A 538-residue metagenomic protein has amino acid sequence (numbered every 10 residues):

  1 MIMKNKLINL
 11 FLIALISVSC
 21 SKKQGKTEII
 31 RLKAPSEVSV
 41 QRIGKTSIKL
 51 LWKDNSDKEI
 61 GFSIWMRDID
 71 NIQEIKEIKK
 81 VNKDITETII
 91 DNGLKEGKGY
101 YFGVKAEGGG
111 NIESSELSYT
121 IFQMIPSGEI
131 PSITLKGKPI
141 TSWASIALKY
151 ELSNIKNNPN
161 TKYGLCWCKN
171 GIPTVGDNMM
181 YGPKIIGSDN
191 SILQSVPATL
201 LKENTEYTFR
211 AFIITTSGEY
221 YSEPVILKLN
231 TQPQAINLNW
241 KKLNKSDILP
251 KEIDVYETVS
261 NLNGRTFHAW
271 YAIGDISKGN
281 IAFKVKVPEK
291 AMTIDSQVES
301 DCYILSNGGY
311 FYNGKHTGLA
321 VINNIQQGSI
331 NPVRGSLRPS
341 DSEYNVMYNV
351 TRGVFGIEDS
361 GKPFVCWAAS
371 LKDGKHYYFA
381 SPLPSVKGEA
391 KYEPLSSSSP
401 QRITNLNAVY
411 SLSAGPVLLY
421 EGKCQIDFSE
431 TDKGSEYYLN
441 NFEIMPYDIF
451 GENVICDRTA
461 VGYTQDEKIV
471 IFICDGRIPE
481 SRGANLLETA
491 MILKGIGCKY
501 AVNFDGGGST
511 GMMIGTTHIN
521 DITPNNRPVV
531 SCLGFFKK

Functional and structural regions predicted by a protein language model:
K4-I13: Sec-dependent signal peptide recognition, specifically the positively charged N-region followed immediately by
L12-C20: Hydrophobic h-region of N-terminal signal peptides that target proteins for export in Gram-negative bacteria
C20-S39, I43, I125-I130, Q232-A235: Bacterial Sec-dependent N-terminal signal peptides
T46-D54, M66-D68, I72-I75, I85-K98 (+2 more regions): Short, surface-exposed linear motifs at loops/turns and structural transition points
Q232-S370: Zymogen propeptides
D275-S277, G356-F364, K372-D373, L419-G422 (+3 more regions): Short acidic-glycine loop/turn motifs at beta-strand connectors
K315-F450: Active-site-adjacent helix-turn-beta-strand microarchitecture at beta-sheet edges that either contains or buttresses
K315-N345, Y438-Y500, S509-K538: Conserved, well-ordered active-site substructure
